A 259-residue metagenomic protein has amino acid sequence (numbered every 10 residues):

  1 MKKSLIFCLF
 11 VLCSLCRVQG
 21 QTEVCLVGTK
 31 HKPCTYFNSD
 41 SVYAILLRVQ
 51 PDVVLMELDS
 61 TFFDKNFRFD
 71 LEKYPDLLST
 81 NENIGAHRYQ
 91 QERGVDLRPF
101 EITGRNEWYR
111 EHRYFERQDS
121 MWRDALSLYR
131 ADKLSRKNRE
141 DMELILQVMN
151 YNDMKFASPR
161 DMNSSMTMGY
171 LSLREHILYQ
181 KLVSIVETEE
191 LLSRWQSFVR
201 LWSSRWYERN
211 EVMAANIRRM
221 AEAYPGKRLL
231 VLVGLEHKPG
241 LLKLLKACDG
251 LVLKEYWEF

Functional and structural regions predicted by a protein language model:
M1-E23: Bacterial Sec-dependent N-terminal signal peptides
Q21-K30, D59, D64-E72, Q196-R200: Acidic/histidine-rich, surface-exposed loop or edge segments in extracytoplasmic proteins
C34-F37, F62-R68, E107-R110, P239-L241: Extracytoplasmic/secreted cell-surface and envelope-processing proteins
L46, Q50-L58: Proline-aspartate-enriched helix->loop->beta-strand connector
R68-E82: A charged helix-plus-loop insertion that forms the helical arch/lid used to bind and gate nucleic-acid substrates
E82-Y224, L244: Hydrophobic, often amphipathic alpha-helical segments used for membrane interaction and targeting
R219-E222, G226-L230, H237-F259: Long, positively charged, glycine-interspersed low-complexity recognition regions
